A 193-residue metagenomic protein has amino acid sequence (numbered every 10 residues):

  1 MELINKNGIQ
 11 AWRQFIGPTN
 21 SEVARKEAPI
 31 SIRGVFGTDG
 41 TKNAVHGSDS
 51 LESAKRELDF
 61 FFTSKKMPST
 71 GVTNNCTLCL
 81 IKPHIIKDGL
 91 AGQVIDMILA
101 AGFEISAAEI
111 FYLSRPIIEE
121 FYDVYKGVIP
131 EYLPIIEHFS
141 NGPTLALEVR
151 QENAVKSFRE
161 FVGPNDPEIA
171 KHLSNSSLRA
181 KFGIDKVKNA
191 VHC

Functional and structural regions predicted by a protein language model:
M1-C193: Non-catalytic terminal and connector segments of soluble metabolic enzymes
